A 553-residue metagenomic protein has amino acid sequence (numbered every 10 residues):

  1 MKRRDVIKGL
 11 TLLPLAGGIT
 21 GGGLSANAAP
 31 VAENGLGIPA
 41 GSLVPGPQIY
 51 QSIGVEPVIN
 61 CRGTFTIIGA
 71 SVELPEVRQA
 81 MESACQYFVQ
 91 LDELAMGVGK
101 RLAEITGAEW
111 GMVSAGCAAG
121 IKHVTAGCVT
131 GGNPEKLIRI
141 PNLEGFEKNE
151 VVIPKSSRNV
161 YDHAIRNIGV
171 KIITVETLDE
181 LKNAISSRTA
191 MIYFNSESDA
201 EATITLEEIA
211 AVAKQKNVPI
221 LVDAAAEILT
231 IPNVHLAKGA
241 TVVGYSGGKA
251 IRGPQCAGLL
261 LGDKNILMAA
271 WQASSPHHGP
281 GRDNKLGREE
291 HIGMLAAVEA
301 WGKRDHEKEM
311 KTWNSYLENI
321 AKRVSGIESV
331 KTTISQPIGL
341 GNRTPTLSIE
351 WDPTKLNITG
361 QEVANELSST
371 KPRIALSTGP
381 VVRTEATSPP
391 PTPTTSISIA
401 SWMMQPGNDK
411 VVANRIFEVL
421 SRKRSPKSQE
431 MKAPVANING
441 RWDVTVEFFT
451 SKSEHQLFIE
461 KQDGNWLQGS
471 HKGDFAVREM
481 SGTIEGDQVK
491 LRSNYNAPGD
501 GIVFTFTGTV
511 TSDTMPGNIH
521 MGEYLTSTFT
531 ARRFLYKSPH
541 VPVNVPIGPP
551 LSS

Functional and structural regions predicted by a protein language model:
K2-G23: N-terminal export leaders
I7-L10, P14, V31-I59, G63-I68 (+12 more regions): Conserved PLP-enzyme active-site core in the AAT-like
G22-N34: Signal peptide processing junction and immediate N-terminal pro/mature segment of secreted/exported proteins
G41, A433-R532, K537, V541-S553: Central antiparallel beta-sheet cores of small beta-barrel/beta-sandwich binding domains
I49, S325-S421: Conserved C-terminal alpha-helix-loop-beta "cap" of PLP-dependent enzymes that closes/shapes the active-site mouth
L74-C117, G127: Conserved N-terminal alpha-helix of the aminotransferase class I/II PLP-enzyme fold
I105, D305-Q336: Conserved PLP-dependent catalytic core of the aminotransferase class-I/II
P426-P434: Long, charged amphipathic helices and adjacent flexible linkers at domain junctions
